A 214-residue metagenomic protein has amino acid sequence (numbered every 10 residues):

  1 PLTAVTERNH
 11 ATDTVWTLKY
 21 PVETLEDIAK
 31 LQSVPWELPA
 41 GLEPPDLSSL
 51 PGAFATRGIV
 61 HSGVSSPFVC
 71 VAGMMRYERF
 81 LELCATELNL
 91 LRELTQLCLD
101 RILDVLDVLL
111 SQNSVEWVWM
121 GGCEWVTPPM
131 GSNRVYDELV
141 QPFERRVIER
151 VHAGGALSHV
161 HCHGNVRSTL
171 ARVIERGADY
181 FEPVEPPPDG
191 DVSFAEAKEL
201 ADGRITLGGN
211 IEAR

Functional and structural regions predicted by a protein language model:
P1-E37, T56-R57: A contiguous, low-structure linker/loop signature
E26-R214: Active-site loop segments of alpha/beta catalytic cores
